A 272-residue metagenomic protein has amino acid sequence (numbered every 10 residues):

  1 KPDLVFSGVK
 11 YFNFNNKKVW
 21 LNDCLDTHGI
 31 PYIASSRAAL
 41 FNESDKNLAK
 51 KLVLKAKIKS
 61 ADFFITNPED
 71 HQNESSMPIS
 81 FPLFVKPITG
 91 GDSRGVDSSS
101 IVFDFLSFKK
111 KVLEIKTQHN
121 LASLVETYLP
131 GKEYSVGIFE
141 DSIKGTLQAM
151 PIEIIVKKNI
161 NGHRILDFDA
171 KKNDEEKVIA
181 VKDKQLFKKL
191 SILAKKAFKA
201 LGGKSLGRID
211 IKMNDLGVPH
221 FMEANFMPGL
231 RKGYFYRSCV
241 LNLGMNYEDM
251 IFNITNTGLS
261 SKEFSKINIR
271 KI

Functional and structural regions predicted by a protein language model:
K1-D62: Conserved N-proximal alpha/beta basic substrate-recognition cap immediately N-terminal to, or forming the N-lobe
P2, M77-S80, N214-H220: A short, glycine/Asx- and small/polar-enriched loop/turn that sits immediately N-terminal to a beta-strand
V5, Y32, F63, V85 (+3 more regions): Generic preference for hydrophobic
L40-L124, P130, S142: Active-site nucleotide/adenylate-binding loops and adjacent lid/helix of ATP-dependent enzymes
L54, K184-I272: ATP-dependent carboxylate activation and anion-phosphoryl transfer catalytic cores that bind Mg-ATP to form
F105-I192, M213-H220: Phosphate-binding site of ATP-dependent enzymes
